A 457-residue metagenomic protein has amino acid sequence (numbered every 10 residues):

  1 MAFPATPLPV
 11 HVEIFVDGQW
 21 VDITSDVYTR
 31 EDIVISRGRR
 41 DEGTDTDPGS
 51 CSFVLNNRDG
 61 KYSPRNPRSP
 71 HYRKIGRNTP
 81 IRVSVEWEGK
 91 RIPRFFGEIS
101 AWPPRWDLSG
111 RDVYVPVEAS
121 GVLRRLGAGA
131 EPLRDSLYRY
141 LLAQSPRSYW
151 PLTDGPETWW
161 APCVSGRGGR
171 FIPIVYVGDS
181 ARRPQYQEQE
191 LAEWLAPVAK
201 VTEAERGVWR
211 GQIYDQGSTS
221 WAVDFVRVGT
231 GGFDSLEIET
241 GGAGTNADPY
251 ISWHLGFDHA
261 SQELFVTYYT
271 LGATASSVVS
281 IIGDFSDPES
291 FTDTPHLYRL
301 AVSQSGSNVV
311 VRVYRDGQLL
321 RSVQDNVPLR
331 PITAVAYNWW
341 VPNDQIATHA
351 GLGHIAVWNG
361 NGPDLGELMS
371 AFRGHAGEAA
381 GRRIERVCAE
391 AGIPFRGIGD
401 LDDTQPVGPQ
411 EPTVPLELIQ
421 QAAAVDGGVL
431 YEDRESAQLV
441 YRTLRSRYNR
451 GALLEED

Functional and structural regions predicted by a protein language model:
M1-R134, Q144-P146, D154-I393, G397-I398 (+1 more regions): Assembly/oligomerization scaffold segments
P288, E456-D457: Low-complexity, intrinsically disordered/propeptide-like segments
I398-L401, R434-S436: Acidic carboxylate-rich catalytic motifs and surrounding loops in phosphoryl-/glycosyl-chemistry enzymes
A423-E456: Extended amphipathic alpha-helical segments with heptad-repeat/coiled-coil character used for oligomerization, fusion
